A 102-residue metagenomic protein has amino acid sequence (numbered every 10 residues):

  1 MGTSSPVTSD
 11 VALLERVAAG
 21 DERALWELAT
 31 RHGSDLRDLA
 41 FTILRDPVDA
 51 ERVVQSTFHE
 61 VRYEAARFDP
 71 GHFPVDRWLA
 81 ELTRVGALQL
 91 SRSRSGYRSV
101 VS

Functional and structural regions predicted by a protein language model:
M1-A12: Extreme N-terminal regulatory/targeting segments of RNA polymerase sigma factors
T8, A19-E22, V101-S102: Amphipathic alpha-helical segment used for protein-protein interaction
V11-L14, E22, W26, P47 (+3 more regions): Short, structured helix-loop boundary elements
E15-D38: A short, charge-rich alpha-helical start-of-domain segment used by transcription regulators
A18, R45, Q55-H72, S93-S95: Sigma70-family region 2
D38, R52-H59, Y63, F73-V85: Structural recognition of an alpha-helix C-terminal capping motif at a helix-to-coil junction
S91-S102: Short, charged, intrinsically disordered terminal tails
